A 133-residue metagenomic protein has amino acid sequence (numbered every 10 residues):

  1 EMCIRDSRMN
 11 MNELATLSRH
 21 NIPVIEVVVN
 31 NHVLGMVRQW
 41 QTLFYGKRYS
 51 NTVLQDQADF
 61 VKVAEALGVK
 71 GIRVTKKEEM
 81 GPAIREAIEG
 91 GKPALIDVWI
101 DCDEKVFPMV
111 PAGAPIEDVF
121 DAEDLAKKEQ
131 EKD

Functional and structural regions predicted by a protein language model:
E1, R5-D133: Thiamine diphosphate
